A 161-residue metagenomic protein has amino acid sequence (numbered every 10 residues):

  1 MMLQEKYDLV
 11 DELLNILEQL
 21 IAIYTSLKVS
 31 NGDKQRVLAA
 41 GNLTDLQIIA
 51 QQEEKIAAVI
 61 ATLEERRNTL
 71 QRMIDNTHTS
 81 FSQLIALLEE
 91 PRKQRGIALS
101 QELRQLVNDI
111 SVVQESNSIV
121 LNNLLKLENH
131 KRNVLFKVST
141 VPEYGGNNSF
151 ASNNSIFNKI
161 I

Functional and structural regions predicted by a protein language model:
M1-D11, A151-I160: Short, charged, intrinsically disordered terminal tails
M2-L87: Extended, charge-rich alpha-helical scaffolding segments
L84-I161: Short terminal interaction segments
